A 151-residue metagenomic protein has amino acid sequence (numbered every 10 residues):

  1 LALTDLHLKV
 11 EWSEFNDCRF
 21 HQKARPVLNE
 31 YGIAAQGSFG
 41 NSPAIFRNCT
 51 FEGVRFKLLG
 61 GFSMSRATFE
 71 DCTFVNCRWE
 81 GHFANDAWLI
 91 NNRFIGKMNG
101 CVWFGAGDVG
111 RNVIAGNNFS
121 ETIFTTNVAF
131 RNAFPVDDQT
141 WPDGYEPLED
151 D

Functional and structural regions predicted by a protein language model:
L1-D150: Tandem repeat scaffolds
